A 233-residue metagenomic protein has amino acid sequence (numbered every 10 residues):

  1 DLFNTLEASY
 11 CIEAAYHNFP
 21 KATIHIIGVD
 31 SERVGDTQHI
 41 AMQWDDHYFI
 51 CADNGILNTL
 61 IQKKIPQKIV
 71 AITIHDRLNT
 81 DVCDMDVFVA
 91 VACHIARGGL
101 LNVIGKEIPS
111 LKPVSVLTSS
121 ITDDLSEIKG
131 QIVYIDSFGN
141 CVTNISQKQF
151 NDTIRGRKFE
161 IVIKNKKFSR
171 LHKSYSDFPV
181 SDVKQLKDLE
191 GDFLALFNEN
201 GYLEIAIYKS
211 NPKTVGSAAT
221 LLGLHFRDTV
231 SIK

Functional and structural regions predicted by a protein language model:
D1-E7, C11, F19-A22, I26-V29 (+1 more regions): Active-site histidine-anchored catalytic micro-motif
A14-Y16, Q38-I40, L60, N79-T80 (+6 more regions): A generic local secondary-structure boundary/capping motif
A15-F19, K63, H94-N102: Change "in soluble alpha/beta enzymes" to "in soluble alpha/beta proteins
T23-I26, H39-A41, H47-I50, Q67-A71 (+7 more regions): Structural motif
G28-S31, D45, A52-N54, I72-H75 (+5 more regions): Fold-independent oxyanion-binding glycine-rich loops and adjacent beta-strand/coil segments at enzyme active sites
L78-R155: Anionic-ligand-binding alpha/beta catalytic cores of soluble enzymes and soluble regulatory domains that recognize
N144-L224: A conserved acidic, glycine/proline-rich C-terminal tail/linker
L224-K233: Surface-exposed interaction regions enriched in Ser/Thr/Asp/Glu that occur as long low-complexity tracts or repetitive
